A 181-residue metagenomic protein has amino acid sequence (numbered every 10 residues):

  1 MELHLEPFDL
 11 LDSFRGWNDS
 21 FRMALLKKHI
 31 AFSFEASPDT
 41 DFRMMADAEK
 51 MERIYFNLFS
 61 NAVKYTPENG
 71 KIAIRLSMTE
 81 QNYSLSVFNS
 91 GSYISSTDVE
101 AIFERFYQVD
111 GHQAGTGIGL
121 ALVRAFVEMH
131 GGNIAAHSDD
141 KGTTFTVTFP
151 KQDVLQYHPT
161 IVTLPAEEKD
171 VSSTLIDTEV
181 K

Functional and structural regions predicted by a protein language model:
M1-L3, R43-A46: Conserved micro-motifs of the catalytic ATP-binding
A24-E35, T40: Short conserved segments within the C-terminal catalytic ATPase subdomain
A62-V63: Short helix-loop "hinge" at the ATP-lid/N-box region of the Bergerat-fold HATPase_c
N69-Q81: Short beta-strand/loop element within the Bergerat-fold HATPase_c
I94-F106: Short conserved segment of the HATPase_c
G119, V123: Short alpha-helical Gxxx[C/S/T] motif in the catalytic ATP-binding
